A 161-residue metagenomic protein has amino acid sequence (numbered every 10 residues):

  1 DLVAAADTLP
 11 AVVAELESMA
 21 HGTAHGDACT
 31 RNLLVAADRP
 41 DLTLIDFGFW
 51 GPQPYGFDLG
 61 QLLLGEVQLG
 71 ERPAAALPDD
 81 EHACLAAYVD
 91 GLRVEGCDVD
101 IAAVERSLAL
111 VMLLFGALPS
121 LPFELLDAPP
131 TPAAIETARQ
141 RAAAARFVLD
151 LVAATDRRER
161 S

Functional and structural regions predicted by a protein language model:
D1-H25, A37: ATP-dependent phospho-/nucleotidyl transfer catalytic cores
L16, A20-H21, F47, R72-D80 (+1 more regions): Conserved aromatic-histidine-acidic binding/catalytic patches
A20-G22, D41, R141, A145: The start of beta-strands in P-loop NTPase/AAA+ ATPase cores
C29-G65: Catalytic activation segment of kinase domains across protein kinase-like and atypical kinase folds
G56-G96, M112-T131: Active-site activation/catalytic loop segments of kinase-like enzymes and analogous catalytic loops in related
E95-L108: Short, surface-exposed acidic
L110-S161: ATP/Mg2+ or Mg2+-diphosphate-binding catalytic cores that bind nucleotide phosphates or diphosphates via glycine-rich
